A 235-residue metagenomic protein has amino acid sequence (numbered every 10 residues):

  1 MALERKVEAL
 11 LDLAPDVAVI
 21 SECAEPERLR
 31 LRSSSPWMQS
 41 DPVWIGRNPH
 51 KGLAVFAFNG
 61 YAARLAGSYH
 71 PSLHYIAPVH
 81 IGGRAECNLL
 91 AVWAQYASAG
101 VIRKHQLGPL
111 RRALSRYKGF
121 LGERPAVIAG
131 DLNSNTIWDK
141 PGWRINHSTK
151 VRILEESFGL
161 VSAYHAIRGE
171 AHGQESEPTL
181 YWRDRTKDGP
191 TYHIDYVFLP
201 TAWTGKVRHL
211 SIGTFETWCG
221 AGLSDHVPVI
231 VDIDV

Functional and structural regions predicted by a protein language model:
M1, C23, A94, L132 (+1 more regions): Active-site metal-binding loops of divalent metal-dependent hydrolases
M1-L11: Short, acidic/polar
V17, G108-L199: Metal-dependent phosphoesterases centered on the DNase I-like endonuclease/exonuclease/phosphatase
C23-A97: Structured beta-strand-rich core segments of catalytic domains in phosphoester-bond hydrolases
P26-L29, G52, A97-G100, N135-D139 (+2 more regions): Short catalytic/ligand-binding loop motif for oxyanion handling, primarily in non-cytosolic enzymes, centered on
N48-R64, G82, Q174-E175, R185-K206 (+1 more regions): Conserved beta strand-loop-helix elements of the APE1-like EEP
A66, W93-L110, T136-G142: Surface-exposed cleft-lining segments at the edges of enzyme active sites
W218-V235: Surface polyanion/phosphate-binding segment centered on an Asp-His-Pro turn
